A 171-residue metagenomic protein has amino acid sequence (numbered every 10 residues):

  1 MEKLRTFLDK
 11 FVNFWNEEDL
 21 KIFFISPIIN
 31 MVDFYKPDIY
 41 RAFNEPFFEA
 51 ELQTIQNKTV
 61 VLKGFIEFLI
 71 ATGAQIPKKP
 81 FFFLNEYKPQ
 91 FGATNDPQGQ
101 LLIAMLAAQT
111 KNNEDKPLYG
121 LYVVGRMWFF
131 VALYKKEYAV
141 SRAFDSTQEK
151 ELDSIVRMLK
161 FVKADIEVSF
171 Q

Functional and structural regions predicted by a protein language model:
M1-P117, F129-Q171: A short, conserved, highly charged catalytic patch centered on acidic carboxylates
